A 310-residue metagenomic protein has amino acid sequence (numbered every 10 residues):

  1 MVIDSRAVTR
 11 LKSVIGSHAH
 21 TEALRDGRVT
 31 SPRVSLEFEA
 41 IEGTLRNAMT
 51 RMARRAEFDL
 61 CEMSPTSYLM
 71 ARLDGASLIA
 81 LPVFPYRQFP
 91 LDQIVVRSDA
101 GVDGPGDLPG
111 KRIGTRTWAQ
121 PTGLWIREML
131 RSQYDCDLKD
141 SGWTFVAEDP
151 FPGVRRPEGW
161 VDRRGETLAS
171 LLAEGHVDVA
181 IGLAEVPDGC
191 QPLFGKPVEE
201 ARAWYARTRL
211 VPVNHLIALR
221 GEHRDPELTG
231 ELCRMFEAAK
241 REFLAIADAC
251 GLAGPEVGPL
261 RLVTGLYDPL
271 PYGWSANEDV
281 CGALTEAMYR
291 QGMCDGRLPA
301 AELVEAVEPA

Functional and structural regions predicted by a protein language model:
V2-K12, V102-R112, R290, D295-L298: Immediate post-signal peptide segment of exported/extracytoplasmic ligand-binding proteins
K12, G16-E128, S132-C136, V146-P150: Short, glycine-/small- and polar/acidic-enriched structural segments that line small-molecule recognition paths
R28-L45, L168-S170, C190, H223 (+2 more regions): Hydrophobic/basic alpha-helical segments enriched in Actinobacteria
E39-R51, D103, S141-A173, P259-T264 (+1 more regions): Short helix-initiation/N-cap motifs at beta->coil->alpha
P157-D248: Pocket-lining segment of extracytoplasmic ligand-binding domains
P212-N214, Q291-A310: Conserved C-terminal helix/tail region of periplasmic/extracytoplasmic solute-binding proteins
A218, H223-Q291: Secondary-structure end/capping motifs
